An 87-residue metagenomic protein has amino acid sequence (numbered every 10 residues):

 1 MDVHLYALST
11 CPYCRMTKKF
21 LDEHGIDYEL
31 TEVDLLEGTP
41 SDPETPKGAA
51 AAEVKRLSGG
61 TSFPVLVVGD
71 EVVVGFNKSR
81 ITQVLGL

Functional and structural regions predicted by a protein language model:
M1-T31: Local sequence-structure signature of Cys/Sec-based thiol-disulfide redox active-site neighborhoods
M1-Y6, F63, R80-L87: Long, low-complexity, intrinsically disordered polar/charged segments
D22, V72-V84: Conserved N-terminal glycine/acidic-rich loop preference
D34-G60, S79, L87: Thioredoxin-like thiol-disulfide oxidoreductase module
P64-V72: A short, hydrophobic beta-strand/beta-hairpin element that forms part of a small beta-sheet core
